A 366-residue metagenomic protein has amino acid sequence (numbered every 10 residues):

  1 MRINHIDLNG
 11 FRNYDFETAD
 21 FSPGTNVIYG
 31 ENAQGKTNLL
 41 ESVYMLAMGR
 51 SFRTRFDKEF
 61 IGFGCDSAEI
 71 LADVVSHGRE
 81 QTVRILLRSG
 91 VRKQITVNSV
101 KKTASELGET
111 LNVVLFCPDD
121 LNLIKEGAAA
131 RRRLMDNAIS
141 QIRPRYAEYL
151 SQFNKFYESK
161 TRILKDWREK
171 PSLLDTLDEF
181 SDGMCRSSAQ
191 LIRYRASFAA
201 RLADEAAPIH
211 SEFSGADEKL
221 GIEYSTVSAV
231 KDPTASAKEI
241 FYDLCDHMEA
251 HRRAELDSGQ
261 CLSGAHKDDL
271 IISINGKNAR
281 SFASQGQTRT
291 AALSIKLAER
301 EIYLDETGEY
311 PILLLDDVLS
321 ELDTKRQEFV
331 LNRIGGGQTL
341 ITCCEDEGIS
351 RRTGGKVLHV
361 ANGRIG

Functional and structural regions predicted by a protein language model:
M1-E31, P171-I312, E321-K325, F329-N332 (+3 more regions): Conserved NTPase motor "head" modules and their coupling/switch loops across ABC/AAA+ ATPases, GTPases, and GHKL ATPases
F11, D15-T96, R145, F153 (+3 more regions): Conserved P-loop NTP-binding catalytic core
A47-A130, L134-Y146, A203-P208, I240 (+1 more regions): Nucleotide-state sensing region of NTPase/ATPase domains
A72, Q338-E345: Structural recognition of the conserved hydrophobic beta-strand(s) that form the central parallel beta-sheet of P-loop
V113-L115, T339, V357-H359: Conserved beta-strand scaffold positions in the cores of enzyme catalytic domains, especially in NTP/NDP-utilizing
N122-I124, A129-D178, D182-C185: Long, charged N-terminal accessory/stalk domains
N137, E347-V360: Short regulatory helix/loop adjacent to the ATP-binding pocket of P-loop NTPases
D316-V318: Walker B catalytic acidic pair
